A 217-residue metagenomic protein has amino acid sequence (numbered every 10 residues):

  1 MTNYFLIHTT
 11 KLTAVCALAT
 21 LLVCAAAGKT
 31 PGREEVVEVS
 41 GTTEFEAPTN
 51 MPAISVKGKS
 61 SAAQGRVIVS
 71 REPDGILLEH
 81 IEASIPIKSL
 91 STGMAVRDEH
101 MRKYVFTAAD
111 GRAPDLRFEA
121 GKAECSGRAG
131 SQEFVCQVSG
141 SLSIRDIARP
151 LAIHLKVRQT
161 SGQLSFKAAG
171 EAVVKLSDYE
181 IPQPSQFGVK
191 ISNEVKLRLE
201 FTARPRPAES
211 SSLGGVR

Functional and structural regions predicted by a protein language model:
M1-H8: N-terminal secretory signal peptides that target proteins for export/translocation
K11-V23: Bacterial N-terminal signal peptides
A27-R217: Low-complexity, acidic/polar, glycine-enriched regions of mature
